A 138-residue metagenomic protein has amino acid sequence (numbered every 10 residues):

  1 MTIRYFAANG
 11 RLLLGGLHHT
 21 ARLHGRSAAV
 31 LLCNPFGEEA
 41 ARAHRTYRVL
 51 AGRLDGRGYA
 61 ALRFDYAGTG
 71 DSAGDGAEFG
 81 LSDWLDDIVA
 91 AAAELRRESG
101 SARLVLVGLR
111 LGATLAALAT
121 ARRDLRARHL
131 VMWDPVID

Functional and structural regions predicted by a protein language model:
M1-A28: N-terminal cap/lid segment of alpha/beta-hydrolase-fold proteins
T20-D65, E94: Short, surface-exposed "cap/lid" segments of acyl-processing enzymes
A28-A29, R103-V105, H129: Structural motif
G37, Y66-D71, I137: Alpha/beta-hydrolase active-site loop signature
T69-R103: Catalytic nucleophile-loop/oxyanion-hole region of alpha/beta-hydrolase and closely related hydrolase-like folds
V107-A116, D134: Gly/Ala-rich beta-loop-alpha elbow adjacent to hydrolase catalytic centers
A113-L125, L130: Short glycine-enriched nucleophile-adjacent loop and the immediately C-terminal alpha-helix near the catalytic center
V131-D138: Active-site nucleophile loop of the alpha/beta-hydrolase fold
